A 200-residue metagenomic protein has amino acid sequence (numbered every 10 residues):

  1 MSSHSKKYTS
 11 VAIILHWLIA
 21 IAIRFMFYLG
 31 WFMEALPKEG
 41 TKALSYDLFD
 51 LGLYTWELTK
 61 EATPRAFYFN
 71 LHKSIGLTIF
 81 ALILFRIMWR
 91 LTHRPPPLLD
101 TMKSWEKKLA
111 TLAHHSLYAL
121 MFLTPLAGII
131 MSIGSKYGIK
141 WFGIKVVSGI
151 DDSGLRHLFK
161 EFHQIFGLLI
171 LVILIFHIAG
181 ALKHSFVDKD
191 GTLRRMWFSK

Functional and structural regions predicted by a protein language model:
M1-K200: Membrane-embedded alpha-helical bundles that constitute the cytochrome b-like, heme-associated redox core of multi-pass
